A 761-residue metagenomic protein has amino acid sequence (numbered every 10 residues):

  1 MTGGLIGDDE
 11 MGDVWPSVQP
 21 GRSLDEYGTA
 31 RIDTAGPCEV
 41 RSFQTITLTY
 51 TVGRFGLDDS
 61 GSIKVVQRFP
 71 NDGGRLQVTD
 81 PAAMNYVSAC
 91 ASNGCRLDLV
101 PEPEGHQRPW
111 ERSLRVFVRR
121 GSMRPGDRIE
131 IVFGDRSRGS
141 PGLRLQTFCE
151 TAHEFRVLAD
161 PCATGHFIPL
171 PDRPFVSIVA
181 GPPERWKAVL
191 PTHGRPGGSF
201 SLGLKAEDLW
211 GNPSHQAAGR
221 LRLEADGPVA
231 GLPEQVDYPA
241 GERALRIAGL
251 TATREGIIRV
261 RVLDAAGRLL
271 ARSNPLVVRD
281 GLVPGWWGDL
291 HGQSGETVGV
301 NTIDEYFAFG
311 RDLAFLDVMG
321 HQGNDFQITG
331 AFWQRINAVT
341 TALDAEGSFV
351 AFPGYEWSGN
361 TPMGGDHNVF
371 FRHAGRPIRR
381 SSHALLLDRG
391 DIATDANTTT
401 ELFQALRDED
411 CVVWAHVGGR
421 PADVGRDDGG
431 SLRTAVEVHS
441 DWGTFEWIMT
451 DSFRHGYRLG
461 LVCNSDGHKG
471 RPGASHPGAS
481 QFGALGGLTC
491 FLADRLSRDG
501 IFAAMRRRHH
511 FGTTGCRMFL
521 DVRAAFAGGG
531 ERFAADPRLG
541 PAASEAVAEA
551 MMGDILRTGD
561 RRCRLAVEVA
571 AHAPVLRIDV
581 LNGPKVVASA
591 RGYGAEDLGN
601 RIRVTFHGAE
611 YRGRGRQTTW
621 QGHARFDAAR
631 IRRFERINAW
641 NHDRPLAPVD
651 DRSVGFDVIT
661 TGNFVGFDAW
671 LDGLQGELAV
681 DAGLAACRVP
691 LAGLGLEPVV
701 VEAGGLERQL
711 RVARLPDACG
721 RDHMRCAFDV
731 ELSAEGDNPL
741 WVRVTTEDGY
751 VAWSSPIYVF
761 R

Functional and structural regions predicted by a protein language model:
M1-P183: Ser/Thr/Pro/Gly-rich, low-complexity intrinsically disordered stalk/linker tracts of secreted and surface-exposed
P37-F43, G56, T192-G198, D554-D560: Short, solvent-exposed loop/linker segments at the N-terminal edge of repeated beta-sheet extracellular domains
V52, V118-R120, T192-G194, R246-T251: Extracellular/luminal low-complexity segments enriched in Ser/Thr/Pro
R68, Q146, P191, A546-A550 (+1 more regions): Generic structural signal for alpha-helix starts
E184-A188: Proline-enriched interdomain boundary motifs that mark the N-terminal boundary and often initiate the first structured
V189-T192, L209: Non-catalytic, glycine-rich low-complexity segments
P196-R761: Extended, charged catalytic domains and RNA/DNA-binding interfaces, predominantly in divalent-metal-using enzymes
